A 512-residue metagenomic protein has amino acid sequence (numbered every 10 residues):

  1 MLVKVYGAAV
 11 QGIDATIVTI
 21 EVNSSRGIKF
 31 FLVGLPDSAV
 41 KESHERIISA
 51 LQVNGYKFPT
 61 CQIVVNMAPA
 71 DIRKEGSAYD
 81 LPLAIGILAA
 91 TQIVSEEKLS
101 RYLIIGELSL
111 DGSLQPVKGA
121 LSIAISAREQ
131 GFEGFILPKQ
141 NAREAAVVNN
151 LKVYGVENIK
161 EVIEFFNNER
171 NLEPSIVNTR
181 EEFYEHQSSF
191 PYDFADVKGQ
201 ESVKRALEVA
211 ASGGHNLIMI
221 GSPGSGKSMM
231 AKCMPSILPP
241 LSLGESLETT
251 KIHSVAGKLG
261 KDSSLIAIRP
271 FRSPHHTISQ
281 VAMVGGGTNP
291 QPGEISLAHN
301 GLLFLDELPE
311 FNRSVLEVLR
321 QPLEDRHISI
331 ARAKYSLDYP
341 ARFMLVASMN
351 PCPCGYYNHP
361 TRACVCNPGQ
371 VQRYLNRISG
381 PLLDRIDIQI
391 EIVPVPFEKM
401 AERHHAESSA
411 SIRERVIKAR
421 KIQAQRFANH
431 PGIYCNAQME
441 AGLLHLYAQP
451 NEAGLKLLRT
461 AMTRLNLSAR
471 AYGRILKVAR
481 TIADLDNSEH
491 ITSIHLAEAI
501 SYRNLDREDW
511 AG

Functional and structural regions predicted by a protein language model:
M1-I218, S222-S225, A331, A471-Y472 (+1 more regions): Peripheral, non-AAA+ core regions of ATP-driven protein-machinery
R26, F58-C61, K98-L99, G131 (+10 more regions): Short loop/turn elements that form and flank the Walker-type P-loop nucleotide-binding site in RecA-like NTPase cores
A39-H44, P59, N66-G76, N289-P290 (+1 more regions): Basic, amphipathic alpha-helical bundle interface domains used for macromolecular binding and assembly
L110, L303-F304, E310-F311: Residues immediately C-terminal
E208, L265, P270, Q280-L303 (+1 more regions): Conserved alpha-helical scaffold flanking the Walker A/P-loop in AAA+ ATPase domains
M219-G260: Walker A/P-loop
E245-S279, G286-G287, V393, Y434-G442 (+1 more regions): Conserved inter-motif catalytic segment of the P-loop NTP-binding fold
N300, D306-E307, V318: Walker B catalytic acidic pair
